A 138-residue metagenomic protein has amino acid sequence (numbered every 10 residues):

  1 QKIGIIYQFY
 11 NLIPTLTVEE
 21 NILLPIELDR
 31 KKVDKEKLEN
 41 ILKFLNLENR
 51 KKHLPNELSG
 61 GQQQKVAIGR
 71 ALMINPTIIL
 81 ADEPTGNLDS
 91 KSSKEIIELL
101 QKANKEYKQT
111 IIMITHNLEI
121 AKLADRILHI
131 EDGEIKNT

Functional and structural regions predicted by a protein language model:
K2, K102-M113, A121: Conserved catalytic loops of ABC-family nucleotide-binding domains
L16-L23: Short coil-to-helix segment of the ABC ATPase nucleotide-binding domain corresponding to the Q-loop/switch region
L23-K35, F44: ABC-type ATPase nucleotide-binding domains, specifically the catalytic core motifs of the NBD
L54-Q64: Conserved ABC ATPase signature
I68: Hydrophobic anchor residue at the start of the ABC signature
M73-T77: A short, proline-enriched helix->beta-strand linker immediately N-terminal to the Walker B motif in ABC-type P-loop
I79-D82: Catalytic Walker B motif of ABC-type/P-loop ATPase nucleotide-binding domains
